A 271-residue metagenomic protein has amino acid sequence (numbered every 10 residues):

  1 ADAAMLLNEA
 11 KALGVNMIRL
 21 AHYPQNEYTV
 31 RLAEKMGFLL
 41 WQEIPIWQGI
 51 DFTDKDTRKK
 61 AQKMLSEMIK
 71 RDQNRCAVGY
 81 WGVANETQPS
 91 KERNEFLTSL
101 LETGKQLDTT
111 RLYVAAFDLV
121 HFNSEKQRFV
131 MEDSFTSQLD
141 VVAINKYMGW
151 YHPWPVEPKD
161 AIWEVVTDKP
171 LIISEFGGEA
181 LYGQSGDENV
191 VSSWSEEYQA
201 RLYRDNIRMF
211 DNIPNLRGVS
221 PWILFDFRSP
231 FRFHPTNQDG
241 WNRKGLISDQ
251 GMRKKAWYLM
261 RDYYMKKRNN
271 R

Functional and structural regions predicted by a protein language model:
A1: Active-site-adjacent "gating/activation" loops or surface patches in catalytic cores
A4-N8, M17-K266: Substrate-binding/catalytic cleft of secreted carbohydrate-active enzymes, primarily glycoside hydrolases
G14: Phosphate-binding active sites in nucleotide-utilizing proteins
